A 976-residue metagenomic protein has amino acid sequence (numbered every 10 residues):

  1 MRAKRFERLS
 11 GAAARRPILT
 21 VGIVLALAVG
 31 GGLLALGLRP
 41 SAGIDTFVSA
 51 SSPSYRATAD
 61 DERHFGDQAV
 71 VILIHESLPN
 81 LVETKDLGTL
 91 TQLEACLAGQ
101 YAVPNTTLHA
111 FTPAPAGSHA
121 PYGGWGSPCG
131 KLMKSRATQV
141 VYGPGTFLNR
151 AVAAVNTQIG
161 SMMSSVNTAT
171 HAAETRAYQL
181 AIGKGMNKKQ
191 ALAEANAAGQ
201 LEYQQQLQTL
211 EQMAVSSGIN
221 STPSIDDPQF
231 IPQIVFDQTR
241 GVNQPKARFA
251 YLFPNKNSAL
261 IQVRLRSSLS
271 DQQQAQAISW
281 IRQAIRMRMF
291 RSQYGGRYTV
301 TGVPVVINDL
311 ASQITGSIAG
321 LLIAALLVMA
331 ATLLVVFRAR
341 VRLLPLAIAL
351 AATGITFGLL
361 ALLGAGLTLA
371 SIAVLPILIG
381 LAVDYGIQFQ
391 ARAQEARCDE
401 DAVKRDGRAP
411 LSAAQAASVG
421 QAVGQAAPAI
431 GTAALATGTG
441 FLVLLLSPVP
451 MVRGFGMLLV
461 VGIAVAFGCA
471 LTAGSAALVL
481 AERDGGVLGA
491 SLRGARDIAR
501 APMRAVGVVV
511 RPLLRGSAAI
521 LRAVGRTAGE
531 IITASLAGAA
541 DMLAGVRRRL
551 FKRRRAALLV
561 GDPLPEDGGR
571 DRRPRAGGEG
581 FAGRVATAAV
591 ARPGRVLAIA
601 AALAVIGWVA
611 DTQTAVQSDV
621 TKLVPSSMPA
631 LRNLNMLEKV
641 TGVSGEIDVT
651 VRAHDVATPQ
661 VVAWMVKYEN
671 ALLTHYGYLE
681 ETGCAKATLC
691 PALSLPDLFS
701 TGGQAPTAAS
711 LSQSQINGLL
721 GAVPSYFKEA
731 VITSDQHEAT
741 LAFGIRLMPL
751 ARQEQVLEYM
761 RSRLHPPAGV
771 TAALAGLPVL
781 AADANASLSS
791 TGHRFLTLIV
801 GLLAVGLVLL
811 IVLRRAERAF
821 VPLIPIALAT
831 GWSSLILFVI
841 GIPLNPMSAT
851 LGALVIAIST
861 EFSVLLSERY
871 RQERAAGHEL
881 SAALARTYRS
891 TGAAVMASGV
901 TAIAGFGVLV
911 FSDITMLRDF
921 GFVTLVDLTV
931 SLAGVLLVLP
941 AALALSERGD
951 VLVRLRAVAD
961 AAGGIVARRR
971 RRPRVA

Functional and structural regions predicted by a protein language model:
M1-A42, A476, A490-D619, R632 (+2 more regions): Signature of alpha-helical transmembrane segments and their immediate interfacial
A14, T315-L367, L446-P450, F795-G841 (+1 more regions): Interfacial segments of transmembrane alpha-helices in multi-pass membrane proteins
T20, A35-A95, V103, Y178 (+8 more regions): Solvent-exposed, non-transmembrane loop/terminal regulatory segments of multi-pass membrane proteins
L93-L252, S258, R297, E681-V723: Alpha-helical transmembrane helix bundles of large polytopic membrane transport and channel proteins
M186-A339, L350, V666, N717-L803: Extracytoplasmic
G316-G320, L346, Y385, C398-S447 (+5 more regions): Pore- and gate-forming transmembrane helices of large, multi-pass membrane proteins
T332-L333, L360, G431-A481, G806-L810 (+3 more regions): Hydrophobic, glycine/alanine-rich multi-pass transmembrane helices and their short helix-loop junctions in large
V341-Q390, E817-S867, G907, G934-L937 (+1 more regions): Hydrophobic transmembrane alpha-helices and their membrane-interface caps in long multi-pass transport proteins
